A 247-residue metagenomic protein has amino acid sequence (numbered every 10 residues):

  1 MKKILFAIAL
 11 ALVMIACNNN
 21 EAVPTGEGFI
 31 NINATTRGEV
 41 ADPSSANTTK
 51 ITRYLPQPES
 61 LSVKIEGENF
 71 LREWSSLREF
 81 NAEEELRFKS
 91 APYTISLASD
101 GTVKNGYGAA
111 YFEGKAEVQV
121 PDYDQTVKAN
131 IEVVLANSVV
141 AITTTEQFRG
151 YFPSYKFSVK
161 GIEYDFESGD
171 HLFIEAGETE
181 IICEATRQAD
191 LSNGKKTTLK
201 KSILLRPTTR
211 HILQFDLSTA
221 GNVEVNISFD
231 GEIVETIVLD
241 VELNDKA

Functional and structural regions predicted by a protein language model:
M1-I4: Positively charged n-region of N-terminal signal peptides that target proteins for export
F6-L10: Sec-dependent N-terminal signal peptides
V13-A16: C-terminal motif of bacterial Sec signal peptides marking the signal peptidase cleavage site
N18-N20, S75-F80, G101-A136, A189-V234: Structured interaction patches on ligand/partner-binding surfaces of diverse proteins
N20-T49, E132-Q147: A short, Gly/Thr-enriched small/hydrophobic beta-strand-prone motif that recurs across taxa
V23-T25, F88-S90, D122-D124, V133-L135 (+3 more regions): Surface-exposed coil/turn segments at beta-strand junctions on protein surfaces, enriched
K50-V103, Y151-H211: Tryptophan-paired
D230-A247: Short, low-complexity, Pro/Ser/Thr/Gly-rich segments in the mature regions of secreted, periplasmic
